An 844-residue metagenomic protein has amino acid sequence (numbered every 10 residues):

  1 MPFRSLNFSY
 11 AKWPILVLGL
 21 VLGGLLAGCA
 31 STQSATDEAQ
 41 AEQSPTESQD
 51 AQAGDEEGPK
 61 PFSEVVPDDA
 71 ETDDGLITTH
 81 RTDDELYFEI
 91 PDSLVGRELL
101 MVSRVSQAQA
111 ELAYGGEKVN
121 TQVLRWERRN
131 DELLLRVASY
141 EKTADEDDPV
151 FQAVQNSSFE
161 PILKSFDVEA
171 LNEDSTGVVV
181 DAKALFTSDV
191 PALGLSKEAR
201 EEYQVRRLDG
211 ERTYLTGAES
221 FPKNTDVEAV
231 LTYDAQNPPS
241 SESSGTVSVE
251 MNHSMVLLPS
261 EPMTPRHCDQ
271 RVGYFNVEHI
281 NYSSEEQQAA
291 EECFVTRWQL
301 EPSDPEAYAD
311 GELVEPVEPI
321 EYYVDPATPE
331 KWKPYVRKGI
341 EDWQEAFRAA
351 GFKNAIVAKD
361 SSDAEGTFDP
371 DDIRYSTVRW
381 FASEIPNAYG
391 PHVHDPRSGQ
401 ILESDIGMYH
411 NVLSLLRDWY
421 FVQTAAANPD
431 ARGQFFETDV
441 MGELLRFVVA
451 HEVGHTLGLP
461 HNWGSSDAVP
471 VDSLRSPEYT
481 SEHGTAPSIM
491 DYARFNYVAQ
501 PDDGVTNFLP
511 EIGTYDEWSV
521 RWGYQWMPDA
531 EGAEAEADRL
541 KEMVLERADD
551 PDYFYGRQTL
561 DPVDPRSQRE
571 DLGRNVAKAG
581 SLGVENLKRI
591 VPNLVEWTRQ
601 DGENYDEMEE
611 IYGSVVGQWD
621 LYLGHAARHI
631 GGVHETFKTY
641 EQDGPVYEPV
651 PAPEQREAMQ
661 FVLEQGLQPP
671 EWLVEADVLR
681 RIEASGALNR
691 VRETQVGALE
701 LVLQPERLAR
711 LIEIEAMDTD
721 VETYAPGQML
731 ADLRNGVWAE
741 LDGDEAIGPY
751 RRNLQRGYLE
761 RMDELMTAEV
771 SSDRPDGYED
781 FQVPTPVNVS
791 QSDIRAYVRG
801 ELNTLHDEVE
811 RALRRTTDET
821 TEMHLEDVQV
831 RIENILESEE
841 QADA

Functional and structural regions predicted by a protein language model:
M1-A11: N-terminal secretory signal peptides that target proteins for export/translocation
S9-V21: Sec-dependent N-terminal signal peptides
L26-G28: C-terminal motif of bacterial Sec signal peptides marking the signal peptidase cleavage site
T32-T328, A346, A350, A355 (+5 more regions): Auxiliary tRNA-acceptor-end handling modules of aminoacyl-tRNA synthetases
P334-E341, E345, F447, G617 (+1 more regions): Solvent-exposed, polar/charged alpha-helical surfaces in well-ordered, non-transmembrane soluble domains, broadly
E341-F352, G454-H455, L459, F495 (+1 more regions): Sec-exported extracytoplasmic/periplasmic mature domains
D360-F381, E443-Q500: The catalytic-center signature of Zn2+-dependent metalloproteases
S466-A844: Conserved catalytic/binding loops enriched for acidic/polar residues
